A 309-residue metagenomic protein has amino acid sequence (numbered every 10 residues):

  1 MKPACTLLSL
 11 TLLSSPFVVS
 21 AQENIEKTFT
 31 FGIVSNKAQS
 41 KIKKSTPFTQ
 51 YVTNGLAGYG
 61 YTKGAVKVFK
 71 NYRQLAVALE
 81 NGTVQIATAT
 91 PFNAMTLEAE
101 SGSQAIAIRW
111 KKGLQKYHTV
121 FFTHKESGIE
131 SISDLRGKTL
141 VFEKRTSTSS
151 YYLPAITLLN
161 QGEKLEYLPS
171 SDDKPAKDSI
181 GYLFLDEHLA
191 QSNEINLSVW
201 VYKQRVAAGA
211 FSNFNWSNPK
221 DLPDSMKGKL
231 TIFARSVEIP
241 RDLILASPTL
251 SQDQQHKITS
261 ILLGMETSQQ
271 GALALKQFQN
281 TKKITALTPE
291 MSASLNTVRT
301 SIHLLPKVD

Functional and structural regions predicted by a protein language model:
S9-S15: Bacterial N-terminal signal peptides
N24-M95: Extracytoplasmic small-molecule ligand-binding "clamshell" domains of the periplasmic binding protein/Venus flytrap
N24-Q50, I239, L245-A246, L250-D309: An extracytoplasmic/periplasmic, membrane-proximal ligand-sensing/linker region
F29-I42, D134-Y151: Short loop->beta-strand "edge-of-pocket" segments that line small-molecule binding or catalytic clefts across diverse
L79-E80, L135, V201-Y202: Hydrophobic residues within well-ordered alpha-helices
A107-S131, I244-S247: Hydrophobic/proline-rich hinge and linker segments of small-molecule sensing/allosteric domains, predominantly
T123-L140, Q161, L165-P169: Flexible hinge/capping segments at coil-to-helix
V141, R145-S251: Pocket-lining segment of extracytoplasmic ligand-binding domains
